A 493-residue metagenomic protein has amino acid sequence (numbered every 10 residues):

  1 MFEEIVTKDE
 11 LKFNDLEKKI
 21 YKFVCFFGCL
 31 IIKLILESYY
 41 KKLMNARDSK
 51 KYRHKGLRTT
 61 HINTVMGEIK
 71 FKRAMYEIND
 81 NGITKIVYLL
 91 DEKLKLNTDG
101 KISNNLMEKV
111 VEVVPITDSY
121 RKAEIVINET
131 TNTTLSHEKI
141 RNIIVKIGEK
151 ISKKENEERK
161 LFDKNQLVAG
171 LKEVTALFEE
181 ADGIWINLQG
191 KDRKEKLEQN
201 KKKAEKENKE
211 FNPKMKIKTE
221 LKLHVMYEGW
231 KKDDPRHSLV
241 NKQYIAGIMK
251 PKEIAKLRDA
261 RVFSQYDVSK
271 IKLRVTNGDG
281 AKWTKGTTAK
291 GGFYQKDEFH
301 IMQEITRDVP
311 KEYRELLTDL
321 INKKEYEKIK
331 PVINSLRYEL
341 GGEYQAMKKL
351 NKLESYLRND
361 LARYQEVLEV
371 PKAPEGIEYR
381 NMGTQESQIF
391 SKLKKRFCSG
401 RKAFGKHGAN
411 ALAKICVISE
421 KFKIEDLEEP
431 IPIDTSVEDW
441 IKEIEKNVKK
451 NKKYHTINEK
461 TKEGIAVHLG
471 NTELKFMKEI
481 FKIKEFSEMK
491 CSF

Functional and structural regions predicted by a protein language model:
M1-K33, D80-F493: Catalytic center-proximal scaffold of phosphoryl-transfer enzymes
C25-S103: Basic, low-complexity segments
